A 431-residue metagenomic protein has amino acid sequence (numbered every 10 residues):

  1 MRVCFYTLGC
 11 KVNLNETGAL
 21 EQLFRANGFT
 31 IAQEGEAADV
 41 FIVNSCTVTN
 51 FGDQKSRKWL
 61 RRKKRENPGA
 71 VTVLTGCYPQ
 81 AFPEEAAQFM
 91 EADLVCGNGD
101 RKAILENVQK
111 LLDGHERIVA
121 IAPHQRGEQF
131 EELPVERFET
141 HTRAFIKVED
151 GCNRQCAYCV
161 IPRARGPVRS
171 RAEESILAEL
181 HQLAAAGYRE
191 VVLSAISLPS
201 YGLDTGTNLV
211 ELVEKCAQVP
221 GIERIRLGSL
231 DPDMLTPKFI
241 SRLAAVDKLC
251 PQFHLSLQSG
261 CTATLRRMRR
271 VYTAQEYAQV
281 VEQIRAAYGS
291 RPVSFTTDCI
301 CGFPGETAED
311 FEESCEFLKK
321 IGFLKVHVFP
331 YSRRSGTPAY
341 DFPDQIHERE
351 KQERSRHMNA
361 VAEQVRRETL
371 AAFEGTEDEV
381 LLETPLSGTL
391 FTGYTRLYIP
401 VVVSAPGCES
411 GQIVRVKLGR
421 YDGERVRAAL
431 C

Functional and structural regions predicted by a protein language model:
M1-S200, K238, L249, F253 (+4 more regions): Proteins enriched for Cys/Gly/acidic motifs involved in redox and nucleic-acid/cofactor modification
T47-G52, Y188-K215, V219, D231-K238 (+2 more regions): Conserved glycine-rich "GG(E/T)P / GGGxP" loop and the immediately following alpha-helix in the radical SAM core
R57-W59, E173, G206-L212, T273 (+1 more regions): Charged helix-capping and loop-helix junction motifs
P83-A87, L235-R242, F303-K320: Catalytic cores of alpha/beta
Q155, C159-G166, L198, R224-D233 (+3 more regions): Conserved strand-turn element in the central/C-terminal portion of the radical SAM core barrel that lines
A185, V210-E211, Q218-R224, L235-T297: Radical SAM/AdoMet-radical enzyme domain recognition
L255, D298, L318, V326 (+3 more regions): Hydrophobic, well-ordered secondary-structure elements that form the walls of internal hydrophobic environments
D341-C431: Terminal RNA-binding accessory module
